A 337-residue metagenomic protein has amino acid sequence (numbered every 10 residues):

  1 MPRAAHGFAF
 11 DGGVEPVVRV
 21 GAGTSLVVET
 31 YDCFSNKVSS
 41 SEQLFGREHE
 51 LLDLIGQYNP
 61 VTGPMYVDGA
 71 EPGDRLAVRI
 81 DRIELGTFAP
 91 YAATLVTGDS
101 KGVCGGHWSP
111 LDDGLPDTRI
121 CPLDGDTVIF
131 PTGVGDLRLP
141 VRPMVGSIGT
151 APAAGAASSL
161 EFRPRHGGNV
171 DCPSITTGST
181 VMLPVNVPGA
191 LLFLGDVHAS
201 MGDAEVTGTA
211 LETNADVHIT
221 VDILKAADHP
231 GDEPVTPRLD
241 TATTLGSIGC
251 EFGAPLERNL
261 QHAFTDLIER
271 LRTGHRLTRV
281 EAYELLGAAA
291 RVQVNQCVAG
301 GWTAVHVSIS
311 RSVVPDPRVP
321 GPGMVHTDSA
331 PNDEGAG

Functional and structural regions predicted by a protein language model:
M1-D53: N-terminal, Lys/Arg-enriched amphipathic/low-complexity engagement segments that precede the first folded domain
P2-D11, L54-T62, S158-H166: Short, structured beta-strand/loop micro-motifs enriched in basic residues and often containing a Trp
V20, V67-A70, I175: Short, well-ordered loop/turn sites that connect or cap secondary structure elements
V28, R75-V78, L183: A generic structural signal for residues embedded in beta-strands
C33-L44, I83-T94, G189-A199, N295-V298: Short, Lys/Arg- and Gly-enriched loop/turn segments at beta-strand edges
R82-T176: Intrinsically disordered, low-complexity linker/loop segments enriched in Gly/Pro and charged/polar residues
V141-E257: Conserved mixed alpha/beta catalytic, RNA-binding, or beta-rich assembly cores of soluble enzyme, regulatory
